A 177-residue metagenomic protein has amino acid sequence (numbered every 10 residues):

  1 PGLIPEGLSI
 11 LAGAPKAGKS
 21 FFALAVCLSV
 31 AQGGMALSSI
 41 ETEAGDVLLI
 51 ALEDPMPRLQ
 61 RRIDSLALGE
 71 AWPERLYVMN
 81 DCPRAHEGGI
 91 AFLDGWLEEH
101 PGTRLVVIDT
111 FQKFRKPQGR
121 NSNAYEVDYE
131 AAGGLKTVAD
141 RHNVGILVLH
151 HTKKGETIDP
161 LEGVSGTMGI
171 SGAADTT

Functional and structural regions predicted by a protein language model:
P1-E6, S38-T42: Phosphate-binding P-loop
L3, G95-E98, A139, G169: Structural motif
I4, L11, C27, L49 (+1 more regions): Conserved hydrophobic/aromatic pocket- or pore-lining residues that grip, position, or stack substrates in active sites
I10-L11, S20-F21, I50, L105 (+2 more regions): Phosphate-binding/switch region of NTP-binding enzymes
A14-P15: P-loop (Walker A) phosphate-binding loop of NTP-binding proteins
F22, V26: Hydrophobic positions on the alpha1 helix immediately C-terminal to the Walker A/P-loop
A31: Gly/Ala-rich phosphate-binding loop of Rossmann-like dinucleotide-binding domains, activating on the conserved
M35, E41-T137: Conserved inter-motif catalytic segment of the P-loop NTP-binding fold
